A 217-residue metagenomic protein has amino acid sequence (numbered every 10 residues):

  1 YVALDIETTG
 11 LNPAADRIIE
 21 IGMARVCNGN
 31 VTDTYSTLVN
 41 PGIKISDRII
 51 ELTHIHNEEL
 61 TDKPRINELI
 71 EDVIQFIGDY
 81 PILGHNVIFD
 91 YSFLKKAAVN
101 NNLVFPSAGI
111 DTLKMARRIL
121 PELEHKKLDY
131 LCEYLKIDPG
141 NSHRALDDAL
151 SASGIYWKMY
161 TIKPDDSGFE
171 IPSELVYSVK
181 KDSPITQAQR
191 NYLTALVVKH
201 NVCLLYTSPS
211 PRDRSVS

Functional and structural regions predicted by a protein language model:
Y1-S107, P121-H143: Conserved non-catalytic scaffold segment of RNase H-like nuclease domains
T8-G10, K114, S151, D213: Short, glycine/acidic-enriched loop or turn micro-motifs at the edges of active sites
K95, S153-Y160: Short, amphipathic alpha-helical segments that act as regulatory/interfacial helices in nucleotide-processing proteins
F105-A116: Conserved beta-strand -> loop -> alpha-helix junction used to position metal-binding or nucleic-acid-contacting
C132, I185-H200: A short amphipathic alpha-helical interaction element
R144-Y156: Acidic, divalent-metal-coordinating active-site segment for phosphoryl/phosphodiester hydrolysis, typified by short
M159-I185: Mixed-charge, glycine-rich, non-catalytic linkers/tails in nucleic-acid processing enzymes
Y206-D213: Conserved small/polar residues in nucleotide/adenosyl-binding loops
